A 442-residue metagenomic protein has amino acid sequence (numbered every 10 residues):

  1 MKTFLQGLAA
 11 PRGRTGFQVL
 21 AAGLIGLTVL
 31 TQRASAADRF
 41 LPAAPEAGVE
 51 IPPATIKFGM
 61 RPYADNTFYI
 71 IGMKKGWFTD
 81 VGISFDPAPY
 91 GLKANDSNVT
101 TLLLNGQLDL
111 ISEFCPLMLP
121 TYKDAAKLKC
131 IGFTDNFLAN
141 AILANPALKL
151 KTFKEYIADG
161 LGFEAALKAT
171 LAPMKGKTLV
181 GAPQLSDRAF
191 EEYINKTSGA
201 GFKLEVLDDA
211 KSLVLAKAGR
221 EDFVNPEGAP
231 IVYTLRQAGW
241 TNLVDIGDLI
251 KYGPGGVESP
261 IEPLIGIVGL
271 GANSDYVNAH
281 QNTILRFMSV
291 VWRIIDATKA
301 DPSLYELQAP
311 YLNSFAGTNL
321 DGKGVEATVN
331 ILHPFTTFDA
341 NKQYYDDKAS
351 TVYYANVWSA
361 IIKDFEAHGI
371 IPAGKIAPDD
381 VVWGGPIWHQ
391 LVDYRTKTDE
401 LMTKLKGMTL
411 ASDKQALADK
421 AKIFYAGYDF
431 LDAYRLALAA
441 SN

Functional and structural regions predicted by a protein language model:
T3-L20: Bacterial N-terminal signal peptides that target proteins for export
Q18-V29: Bacterial N-terminal signal peptides
A34-A36: Boundary at the C-terminal end of the N-terminal hydrophobic targeting segment
D38-D208, R220-A229, N242-I250, F424 (+1 more regions): Short, glycine-/small- and polar/acidic-enriched structural segments that line small-molecule recognition paths
L150-L161, K251, G256-S259, F338-T351: Short, solvent-exposed loop/beta-turn-alpha elements that line the ligand-binding surface or hinge of extracytoplasmic
F202-E205, K211-F315: Pocket-lining segment of extracytoplasmic ligand-binding domains
H280-K375: Secondary-structure end/capping motifs
W358-N442: Conserved C-terminal helix/tail region of periplasmic/extracytoplasmic solute-binding proteins
